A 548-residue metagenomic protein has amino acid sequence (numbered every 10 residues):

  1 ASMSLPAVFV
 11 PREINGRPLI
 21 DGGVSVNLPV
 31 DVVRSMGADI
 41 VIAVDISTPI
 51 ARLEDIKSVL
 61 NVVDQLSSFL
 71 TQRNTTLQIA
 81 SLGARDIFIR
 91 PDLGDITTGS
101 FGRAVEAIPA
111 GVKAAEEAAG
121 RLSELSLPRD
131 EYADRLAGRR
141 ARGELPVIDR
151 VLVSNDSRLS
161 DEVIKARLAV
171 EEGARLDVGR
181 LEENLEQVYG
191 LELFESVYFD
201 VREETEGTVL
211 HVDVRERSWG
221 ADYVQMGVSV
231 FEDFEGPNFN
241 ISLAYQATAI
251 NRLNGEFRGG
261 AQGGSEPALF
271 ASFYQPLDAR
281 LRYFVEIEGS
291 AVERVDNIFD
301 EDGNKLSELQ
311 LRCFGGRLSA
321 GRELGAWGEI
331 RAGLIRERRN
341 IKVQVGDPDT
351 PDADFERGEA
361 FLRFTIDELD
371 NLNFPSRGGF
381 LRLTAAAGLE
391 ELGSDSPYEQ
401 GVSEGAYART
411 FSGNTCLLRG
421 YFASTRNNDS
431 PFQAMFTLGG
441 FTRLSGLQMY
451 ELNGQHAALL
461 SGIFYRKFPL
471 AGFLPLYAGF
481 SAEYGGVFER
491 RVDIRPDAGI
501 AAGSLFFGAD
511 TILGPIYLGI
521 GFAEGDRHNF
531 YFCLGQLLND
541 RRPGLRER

Functional and structural regions predicted by a protein language model:
A1-E186, G190-V197, R202, R217-S218: Patatin-like phospholipase
V10, L53-I56, G99-S100, K342-V343 (+3 more regions): Short, well-ordered secondary-structure micro-motifs
R17, A38-V41, L82-D86, P146-I148 (+14 more regions): Extracytoplasmic
S157, E203-T205, R409-G413, A509-L513: A generic beta-sheet turn/junction motif
V170-R175, G179, R495-A498, A502-G503 (+1 more regions): C-terminal soluble interaction/assembly domains
G179-R180, N184, S196-R363, L369-N371 (+3 more regions): Gram-negative/organellar outer-membrane beta-barrel architecture
G190, S196, V209, Y223-F231 (+4 more regions): C-terminal outer-membrane beta-barrel translocator/porin domains of Gram-negative envelope proteins and their
